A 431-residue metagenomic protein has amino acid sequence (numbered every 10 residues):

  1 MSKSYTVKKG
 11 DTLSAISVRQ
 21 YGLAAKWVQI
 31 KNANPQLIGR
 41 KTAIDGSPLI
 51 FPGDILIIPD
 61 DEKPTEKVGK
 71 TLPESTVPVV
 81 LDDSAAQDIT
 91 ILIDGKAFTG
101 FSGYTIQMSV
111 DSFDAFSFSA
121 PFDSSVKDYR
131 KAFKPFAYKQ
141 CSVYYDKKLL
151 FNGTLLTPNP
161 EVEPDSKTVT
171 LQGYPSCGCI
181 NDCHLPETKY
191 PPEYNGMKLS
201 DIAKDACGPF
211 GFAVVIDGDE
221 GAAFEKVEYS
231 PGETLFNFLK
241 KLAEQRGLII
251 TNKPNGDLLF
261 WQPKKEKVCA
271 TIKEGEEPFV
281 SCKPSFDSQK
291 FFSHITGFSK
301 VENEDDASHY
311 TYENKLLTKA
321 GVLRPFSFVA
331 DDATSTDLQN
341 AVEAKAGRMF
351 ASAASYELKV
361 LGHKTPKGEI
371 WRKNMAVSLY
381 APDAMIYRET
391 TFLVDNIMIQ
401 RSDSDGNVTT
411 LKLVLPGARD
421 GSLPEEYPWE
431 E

Functional and structural regions predicted by a protein language model:
M1-A24, E187: Primarily a LysM-type cell-wall glycan-binding module
G10, G53, F136-Y138, N374: Loop/turn positions that initiate beta-strands
I16, G95, F116-S119, G173 (+5 more regions): Amphipathic, non-transmembrane alpha-helical segments in extracytoplasmic/periplasmic proteins
K31-P48, G221-A222: Short acidic beta-strand-loop surface patches of small beta-rich interaction domains
I55, D61-V77, S166-L171, P175-I180 (+1 more regions): Short beta-strand-centered interaction patches in the first periplasmic/extracellular domains of large envelope
K63-T71, K148-T154, A384-L393, S422: Short, Lys/Arg- and Gly-enriched loop/turn segments at beta-strand edges
E66-L185, K273-S285: Assembly/oligomerization scaffold segments
G103-K134, V280-E431: An acidic/polar, Gly/Ser/Thr-rich interaction patch typically located in mid-to-C-terminal regions of proteins
